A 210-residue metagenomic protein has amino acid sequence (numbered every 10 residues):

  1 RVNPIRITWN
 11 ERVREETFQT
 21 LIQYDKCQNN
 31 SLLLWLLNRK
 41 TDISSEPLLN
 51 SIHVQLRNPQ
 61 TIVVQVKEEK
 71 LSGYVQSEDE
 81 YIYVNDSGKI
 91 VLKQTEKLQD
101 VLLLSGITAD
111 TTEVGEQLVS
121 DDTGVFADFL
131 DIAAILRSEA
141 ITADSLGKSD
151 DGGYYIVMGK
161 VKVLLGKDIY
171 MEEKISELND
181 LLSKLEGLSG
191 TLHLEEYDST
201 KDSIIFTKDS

Functional and structural regions predicted by a protein language model:
R1, T20-N29, S51-S210: Charged, solvent-exposed interaction patches on well-folded alpha/beta domains that mediate macromolecular contacts
R1-L33, L37-N38: N-terminal membrane-targeting segments
N29-S51, E177: N-terminal post-signal-peptidase region of extra-cytosolic proteins
